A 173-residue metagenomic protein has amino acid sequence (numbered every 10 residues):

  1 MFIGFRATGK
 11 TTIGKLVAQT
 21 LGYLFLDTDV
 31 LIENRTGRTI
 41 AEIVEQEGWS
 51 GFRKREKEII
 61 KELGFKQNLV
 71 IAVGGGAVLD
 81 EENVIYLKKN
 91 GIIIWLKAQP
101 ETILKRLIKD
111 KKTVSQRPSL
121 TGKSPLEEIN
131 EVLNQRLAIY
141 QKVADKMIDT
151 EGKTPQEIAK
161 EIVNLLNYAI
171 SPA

Functional and structural regions predicted by a protein language model:
F2: Hydrophobic anchor at the beta1->P-loop junction of P-loop NTPases
F5: P-loop (Walker A) phosphate-binding loop of NTP-binding proteins
T8: ATP-binding Walker
T11: Walker A/P-loop
L16, T20, I92, L120 (+1 more regions): NTP-dependent small-molecule kinase module
T28-A77, E81-K88, K109, T113: ATP-dependent small-molecule kinase phosphotransfer cores that center on conserved nucleotide phosphate-binding segments
G75-A77, Q99-E101, K153: Short glycine-rich anion-binding loops that position phosphate/pyrophosphate groups of nucleotides and phosphorylated
K89-L137: A glycine- and Lys/Arg-enriched "phosphate-lid" helix/loop adjacent to the NTP-binding pocket of small-molecule kinases
